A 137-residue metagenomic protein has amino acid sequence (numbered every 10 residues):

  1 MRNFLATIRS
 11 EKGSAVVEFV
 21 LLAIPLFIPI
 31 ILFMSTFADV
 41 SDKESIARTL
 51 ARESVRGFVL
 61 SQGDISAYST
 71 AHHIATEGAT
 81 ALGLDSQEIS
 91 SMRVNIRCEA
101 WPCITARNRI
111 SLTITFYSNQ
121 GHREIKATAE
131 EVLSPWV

Functional and structural regions predicted by a protein language model:
R2, R109-V137: Low-complexity, S/T/G/P-rich flexible repeat/linker segments used as non-globular hinges and stalks within
R2-H73: Alpha-helical assembly-interface signal, strongest on the long, hydrophobic N-terminal helix that forms
V59-Q62, A79, G83, V137: Secondary-structure transition/hinge residues
S66-C103, L112-F116: Extracellular/periplasmic head regions of type IV pilus-like filament subunits
